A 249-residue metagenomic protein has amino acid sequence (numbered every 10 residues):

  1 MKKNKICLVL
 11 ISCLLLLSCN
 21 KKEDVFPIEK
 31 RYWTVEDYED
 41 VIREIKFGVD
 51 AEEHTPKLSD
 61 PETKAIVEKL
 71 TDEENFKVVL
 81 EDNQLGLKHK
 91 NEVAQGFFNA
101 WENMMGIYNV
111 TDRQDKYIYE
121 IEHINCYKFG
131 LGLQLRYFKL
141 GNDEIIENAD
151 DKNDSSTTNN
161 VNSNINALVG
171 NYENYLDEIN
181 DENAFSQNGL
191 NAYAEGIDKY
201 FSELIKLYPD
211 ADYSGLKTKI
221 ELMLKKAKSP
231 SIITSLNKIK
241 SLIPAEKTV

Functional and structural regions predicted by a protein language model:
M1-C7: Bacterial N-terminal signal peptides that target proteins for export
L15-S18: C-terminal motif of bacterial Sec signal peptides marking the signal peptidase cleavage site
K22-V249: Non-catalytic all-alpha helical scaffold/repeat segments
